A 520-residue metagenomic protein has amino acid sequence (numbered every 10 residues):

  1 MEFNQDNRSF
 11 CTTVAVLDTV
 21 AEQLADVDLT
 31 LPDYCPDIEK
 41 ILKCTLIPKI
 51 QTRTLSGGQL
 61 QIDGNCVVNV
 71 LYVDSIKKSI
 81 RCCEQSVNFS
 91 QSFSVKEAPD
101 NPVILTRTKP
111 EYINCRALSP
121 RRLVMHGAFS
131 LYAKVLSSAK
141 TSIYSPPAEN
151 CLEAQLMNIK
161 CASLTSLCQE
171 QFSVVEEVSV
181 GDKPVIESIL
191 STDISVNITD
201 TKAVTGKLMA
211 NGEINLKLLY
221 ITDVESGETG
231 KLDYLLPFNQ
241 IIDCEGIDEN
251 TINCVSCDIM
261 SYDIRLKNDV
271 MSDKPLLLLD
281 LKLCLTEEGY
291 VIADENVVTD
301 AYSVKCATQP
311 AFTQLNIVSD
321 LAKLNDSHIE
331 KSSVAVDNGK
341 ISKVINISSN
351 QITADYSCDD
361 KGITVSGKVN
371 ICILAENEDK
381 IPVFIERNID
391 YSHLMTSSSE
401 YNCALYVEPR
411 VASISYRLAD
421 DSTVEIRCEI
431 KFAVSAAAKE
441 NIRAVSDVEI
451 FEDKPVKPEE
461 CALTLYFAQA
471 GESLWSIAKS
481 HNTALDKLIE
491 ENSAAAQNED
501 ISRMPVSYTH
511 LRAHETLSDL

Functional and structural regions predicted by a protein language model:
M1-A470, W475-S493: C-terminal beta-sandwich interaction modules and adjacent acidic, Ser/Thr/Pro/Gly-rich low-complexity tails used
A494-P505: Short acidic, glycine/serine/threonine-rich helix-capping segments at coil-helix boundaries
T509-T516: Conserved small/polar residues in nucleotide/adenosyl-binding loops
